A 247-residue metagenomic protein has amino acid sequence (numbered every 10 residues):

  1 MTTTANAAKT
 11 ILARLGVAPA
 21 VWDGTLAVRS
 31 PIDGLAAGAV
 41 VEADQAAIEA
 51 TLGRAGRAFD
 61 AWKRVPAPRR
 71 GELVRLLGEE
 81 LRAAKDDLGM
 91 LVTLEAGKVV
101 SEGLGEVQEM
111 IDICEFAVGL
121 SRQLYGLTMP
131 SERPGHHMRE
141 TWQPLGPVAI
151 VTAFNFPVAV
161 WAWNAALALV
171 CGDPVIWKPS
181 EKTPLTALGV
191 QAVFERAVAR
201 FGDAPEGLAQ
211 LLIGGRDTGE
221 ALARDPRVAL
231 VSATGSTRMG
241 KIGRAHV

Functional and structural regions predicted by a protein language model:
M1-V40, E72, L76, G126-T152 (+1 more regions): Terminal low-complexity tails and localization/encapsulation signals of metabolic enzymes
A7-T10, R14, L76, L91 (+3 more regions): Amphipathic alpha-helical interaction/coupling elements
A27-S30, A36-A50, V198-L208, L212: Histidine- and aromatic-rich ligand-binding microenvironments
G34, R70, V92, C114 (+3 more regions): Residue-level signal for inorganic ion chemistry
G38-Y125, G135: Glycine-rich loop-to-alpha-helix module at the N-terminal edge of alpha/beta enzyme cores
G126-H246: Rossmann-like NAD(P) dinucleotide-binding subdomain of oxidoreductase/dehydrogenase enzymes
